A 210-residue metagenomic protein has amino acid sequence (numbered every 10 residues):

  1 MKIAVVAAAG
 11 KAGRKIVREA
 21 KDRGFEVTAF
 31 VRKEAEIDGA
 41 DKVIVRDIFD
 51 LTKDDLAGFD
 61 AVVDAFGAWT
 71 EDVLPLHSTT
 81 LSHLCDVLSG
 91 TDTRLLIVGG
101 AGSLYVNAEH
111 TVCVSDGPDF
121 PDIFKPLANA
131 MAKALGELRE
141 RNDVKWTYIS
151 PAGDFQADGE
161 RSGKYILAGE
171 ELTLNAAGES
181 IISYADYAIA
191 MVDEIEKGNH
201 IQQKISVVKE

Functional and structural regions predicted by a protein language model:
I3-R23: N-terminal Rossmann NAD(P)H-binding glycine-rich loop of SDR-like oxidoreductase domains
A4, T28, T147: Conserved beta-strand positions in the Rossmann-like core of class I SAM-dependent methyltransferases
A9, V31-K33, A101: Residues in the short beta-alpha loop(s) of Rossmann-like NAD(P)-binding domains
A12-I16, L84, M191: Hydrophobic residues within alpha-helices that form the first helical element adjacent to the glycine-rich loop
A29-E36, G153: Short, polar loop motifs at secondary-structure junctions
A35-T91: NAD(P)H-binding glycine-rich loop region in Rossmannoid oxidoreductase-like domains and their noncatalytic homologs
D72-E160: Glycine-/Pro-rich loop/turn segments that contact NAD(P) or position catalytic residues in Rossmann-like domains
A132, E140-E210: C-terminal substrate-binding/catalytic lobe of Rossmann-fold NAD(P)-dependent oxidoreductases
